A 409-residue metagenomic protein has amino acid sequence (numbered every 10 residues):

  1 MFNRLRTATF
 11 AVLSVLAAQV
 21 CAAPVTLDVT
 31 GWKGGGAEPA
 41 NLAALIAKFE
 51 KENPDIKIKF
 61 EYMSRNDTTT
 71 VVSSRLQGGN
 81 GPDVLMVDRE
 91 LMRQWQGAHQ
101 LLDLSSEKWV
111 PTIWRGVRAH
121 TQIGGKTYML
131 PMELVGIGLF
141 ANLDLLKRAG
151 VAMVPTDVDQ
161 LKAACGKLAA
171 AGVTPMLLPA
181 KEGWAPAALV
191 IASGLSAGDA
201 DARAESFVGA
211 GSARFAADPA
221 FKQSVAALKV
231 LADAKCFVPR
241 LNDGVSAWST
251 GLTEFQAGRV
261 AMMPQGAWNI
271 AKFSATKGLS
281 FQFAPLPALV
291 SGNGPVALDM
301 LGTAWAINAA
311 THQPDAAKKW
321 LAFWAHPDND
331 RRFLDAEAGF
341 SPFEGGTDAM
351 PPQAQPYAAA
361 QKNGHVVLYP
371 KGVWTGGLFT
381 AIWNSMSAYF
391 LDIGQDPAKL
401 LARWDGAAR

Functional and structural regions predicted by a protein language model:
F2, F10-L13, V20-Q94, W109-V110 (+6 more regions): Conserved N-terminal structural module of periplasmic/extracytoplasmic solute-binding proteins
A47, E52, K147-A149, D233 (+2 more regions): Extracytoplasmic/periplasmic substrate-recognition and gating elements
D83, P111-L145, T174-L178, P295-A297 (+1 more regions): A structural signal for short loop-to-beta-strand junctions that line the ligand-binding cleft of periplasmic/secreted
R89-G138, K162, Q282-A284, A354-Q355: Hinge/lid segment of periplasmic solute-binding proteins
S105-I113, A197-Q223, A275-T276, A288-V296 (+1 more regions): Short, solvent-exposed loop/beta-turn-alpha elements that line the ligand-binding surface or hinge of extracytoplasmic
L130, I137, K162-A213: Extracytoplasmic/periplasmic solute-binding protein
K147, K362-R409: Conserved C-terminal helix/tail region of periplasmic/extracytoplasmic solute-binding proteins
G166-K167, G209-L241: Glycine-centered hinge/linker elements that transmit conformational signals in sensory and ligand-binding systems
